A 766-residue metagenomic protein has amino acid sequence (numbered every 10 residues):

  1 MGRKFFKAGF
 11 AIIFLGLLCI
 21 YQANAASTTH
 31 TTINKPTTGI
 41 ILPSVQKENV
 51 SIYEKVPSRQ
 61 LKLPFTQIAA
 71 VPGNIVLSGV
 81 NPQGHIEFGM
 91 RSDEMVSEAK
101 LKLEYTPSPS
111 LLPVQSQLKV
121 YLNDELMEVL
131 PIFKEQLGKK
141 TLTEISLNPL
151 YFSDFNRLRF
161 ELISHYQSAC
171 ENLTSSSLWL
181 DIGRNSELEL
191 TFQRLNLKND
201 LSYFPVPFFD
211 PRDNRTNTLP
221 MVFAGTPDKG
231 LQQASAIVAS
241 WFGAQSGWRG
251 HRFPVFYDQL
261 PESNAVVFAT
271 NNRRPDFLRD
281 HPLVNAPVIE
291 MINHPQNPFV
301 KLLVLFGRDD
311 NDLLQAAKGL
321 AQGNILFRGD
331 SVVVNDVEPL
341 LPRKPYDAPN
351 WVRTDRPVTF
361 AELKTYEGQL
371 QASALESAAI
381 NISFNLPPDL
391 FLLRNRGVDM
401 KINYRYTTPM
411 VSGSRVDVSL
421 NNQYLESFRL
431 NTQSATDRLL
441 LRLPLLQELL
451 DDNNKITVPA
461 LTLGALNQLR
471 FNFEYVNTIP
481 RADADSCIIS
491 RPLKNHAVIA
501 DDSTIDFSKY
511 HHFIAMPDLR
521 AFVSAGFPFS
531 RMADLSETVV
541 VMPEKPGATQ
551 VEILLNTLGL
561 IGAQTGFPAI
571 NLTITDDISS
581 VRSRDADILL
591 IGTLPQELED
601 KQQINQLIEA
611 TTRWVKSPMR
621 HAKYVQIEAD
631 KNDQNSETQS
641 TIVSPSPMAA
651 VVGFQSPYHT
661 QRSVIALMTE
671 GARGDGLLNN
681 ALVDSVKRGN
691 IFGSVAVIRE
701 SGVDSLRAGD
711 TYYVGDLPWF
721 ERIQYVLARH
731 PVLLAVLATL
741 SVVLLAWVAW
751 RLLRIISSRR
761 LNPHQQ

Functional and structural regions predicted by a protein language model:
M1-F10: Bacterial N-terminal signal peptides that target proteins for export
F10-C19: Bacterial N-terminal signal peptides
Y21-N24: Sec/Tat signal peptide C-region and signal peptidase I cleavage site
A26-Q766: Solvent-exposed alpha-helical segments and adjacent loops that form catalytic or protein-interaction surfaces
